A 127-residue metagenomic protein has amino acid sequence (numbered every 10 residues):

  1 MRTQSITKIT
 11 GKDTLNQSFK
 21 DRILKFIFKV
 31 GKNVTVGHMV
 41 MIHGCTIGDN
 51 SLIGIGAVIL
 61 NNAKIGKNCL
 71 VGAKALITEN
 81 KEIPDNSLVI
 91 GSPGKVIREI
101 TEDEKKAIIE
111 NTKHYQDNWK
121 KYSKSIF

Functional and structural regions predicted by a protein language model:
R2-T3, T7-K8, K20, F26 (+10 more regions): Left-handed beta-helix
T10-L24, V30, T35-V36, V40-M41 (+1 more regions): C-terminal segments of enzyme domains that contribute to small-molecule binding surfaces
